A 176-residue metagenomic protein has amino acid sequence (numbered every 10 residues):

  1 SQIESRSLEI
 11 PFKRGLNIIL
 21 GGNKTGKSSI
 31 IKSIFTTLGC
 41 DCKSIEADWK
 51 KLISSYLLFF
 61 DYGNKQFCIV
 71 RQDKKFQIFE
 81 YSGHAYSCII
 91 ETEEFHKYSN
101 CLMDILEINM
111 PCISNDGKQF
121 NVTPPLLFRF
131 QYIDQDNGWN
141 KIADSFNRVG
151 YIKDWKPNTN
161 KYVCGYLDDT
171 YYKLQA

Functional and structural regions predicted by a protein language model:
S1-F67, I78: Extreme N-terminal "head/tail" segments of very large remodeling/mechanoenzyme assemblies
F67-C68, F130: Beta-sheet entry/capping signal
K74-Y172: Extended, charged alpha-helical "arm/stalk" segments used for dimerization and assembly in large NTPase-driven machines
